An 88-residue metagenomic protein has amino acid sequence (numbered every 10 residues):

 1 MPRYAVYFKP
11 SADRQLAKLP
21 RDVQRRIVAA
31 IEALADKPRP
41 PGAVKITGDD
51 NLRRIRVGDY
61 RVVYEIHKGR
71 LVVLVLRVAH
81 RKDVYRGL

Functional and structural regions predicted by a protein language model:
M1-Y7, S11-R25, R56-V57, E65-L88: Enriched for short, Lys/Arg-rich terminal
I31-I55: A short, surface-exposed loop/turn module that caps and links secondary-structure elements
